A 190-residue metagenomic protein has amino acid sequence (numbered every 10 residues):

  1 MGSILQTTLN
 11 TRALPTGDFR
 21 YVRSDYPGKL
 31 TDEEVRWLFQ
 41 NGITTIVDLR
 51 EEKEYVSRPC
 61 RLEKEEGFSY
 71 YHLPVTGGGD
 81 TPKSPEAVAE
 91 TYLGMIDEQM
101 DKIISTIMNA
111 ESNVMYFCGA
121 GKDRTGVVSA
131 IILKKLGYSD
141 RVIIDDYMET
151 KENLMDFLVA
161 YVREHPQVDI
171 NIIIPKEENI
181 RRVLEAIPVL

Functional and structural regions predicted by a protein language model:
M1-M115, V127-L190: Cys-dependent protein tyrosine phosphatase-like superfamily
A120, R124-T125: Ser/Thr-glycine-rich phosphate-binding loops at phosphate-binding pockets of nucleotides, nucleotide cofactors
